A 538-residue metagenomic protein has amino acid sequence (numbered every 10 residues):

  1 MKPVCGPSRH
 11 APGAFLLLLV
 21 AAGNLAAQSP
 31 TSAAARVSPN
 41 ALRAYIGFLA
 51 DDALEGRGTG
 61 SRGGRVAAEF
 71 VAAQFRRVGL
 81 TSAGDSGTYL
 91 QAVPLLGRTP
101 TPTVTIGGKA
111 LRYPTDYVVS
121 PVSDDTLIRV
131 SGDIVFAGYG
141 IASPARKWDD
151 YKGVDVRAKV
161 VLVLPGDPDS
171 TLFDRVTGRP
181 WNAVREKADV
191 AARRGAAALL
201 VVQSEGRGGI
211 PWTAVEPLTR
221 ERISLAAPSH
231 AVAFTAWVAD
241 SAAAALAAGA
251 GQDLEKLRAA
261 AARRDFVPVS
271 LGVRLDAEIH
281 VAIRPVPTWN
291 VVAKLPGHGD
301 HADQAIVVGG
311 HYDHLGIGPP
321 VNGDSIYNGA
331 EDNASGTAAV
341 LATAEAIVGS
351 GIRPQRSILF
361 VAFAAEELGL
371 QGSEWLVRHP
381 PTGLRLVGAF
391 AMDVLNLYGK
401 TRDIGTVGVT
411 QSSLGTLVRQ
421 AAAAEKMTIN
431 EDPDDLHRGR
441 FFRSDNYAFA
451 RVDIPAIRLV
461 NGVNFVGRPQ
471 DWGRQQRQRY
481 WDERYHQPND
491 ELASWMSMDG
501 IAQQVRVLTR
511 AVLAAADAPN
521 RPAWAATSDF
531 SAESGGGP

Functional and structural regions predicted by a protein language model:
P30, L111-G153, P228-G329, E345 (+1 more regions): Soluble metallo-hydrolase cores and metallopeptidase-like ectodomains found primarily in the secretory/periplasmic
P30-R36, D52-R62, P121-D124, F136 (+9 more regions): Second-shell loop/turn segments in exported
R36-A83, T105, D155, K159-N182 (+3 more regions): Catalytic-core environment of secreted peptidases
S38, P114-F234, P296, A302 (+2 more regions): Extracellular/luminal Protease-associated
E55-F173, V269-G272, I283, P287-N290 (+1 more regions): Noncatalytic luminal/extracellular "stalk/propeptide" segments of secretory-pathway proteins
R112, L127, K152-G153, A231-L254 (+2 more regions): Metal-dependent peptidase/peptidase-like ectodomains
P180-E186, R207, G316, N322-S413: Acidic/histidine-rich catalytic neighborhood of metal-dependent amide-processing enzymes
E345, G349, F465-P538: His/Asp/Glu-rich mid-to-C-terminal helical/loop segments that flank catalytic regions of hydrolases
